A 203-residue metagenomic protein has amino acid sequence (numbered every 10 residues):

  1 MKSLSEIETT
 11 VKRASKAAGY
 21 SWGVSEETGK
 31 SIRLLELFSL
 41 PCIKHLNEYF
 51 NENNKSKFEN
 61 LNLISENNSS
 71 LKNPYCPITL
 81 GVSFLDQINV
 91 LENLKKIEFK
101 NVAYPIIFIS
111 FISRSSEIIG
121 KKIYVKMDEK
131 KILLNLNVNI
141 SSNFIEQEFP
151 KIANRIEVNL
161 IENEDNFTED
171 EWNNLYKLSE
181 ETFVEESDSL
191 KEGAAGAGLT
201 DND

Functional and structural regions predicted by a protein language model:
M1-N62: Long alpha-helical, hydrophobic tracts
L4, E26, I32, I78-I88 (+3 more regions): Aromatic-enriched hydrophobic runs in primary sequence
T9-T10, T28, T79, T168 (+2 more regions): Residue-identity detector for threonine
G19, G23, G29, G81 (+2 more regions): Residue-identity detector for glycine
S21, A103-P105, T168: Short, structured coil/loop segments at alpha-helix boundaries
I43-H45, Y49-S141: A glycine-rich, acidic short-motif signal
F99-K100, S110-D203: Glycine-rich, aromatic-bearing surface loops/beta-hairpins
